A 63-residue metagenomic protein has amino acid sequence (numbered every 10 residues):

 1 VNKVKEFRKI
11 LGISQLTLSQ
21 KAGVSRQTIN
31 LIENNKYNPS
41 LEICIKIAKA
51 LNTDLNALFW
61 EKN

Functional and structural regions predicted by a protein language model:
N2-K21: Short basic helix-loop element that most often maps to the first helix and adjoining turn of HTH DNA-binding modules
V4, L18-S19, I29-I32, L58: Conserved hydrophobic/aromatic packing and binding residues within compact polymer-binding modules
I10, K49, F59-N63: Short, charged recognition helix plus adjacent turn of helix-turn-helix-like nucleic-acid-binding domains
G23-N38: Recognition helix of helix-turn-helix/homeodomain-like DNA-binding domains that insert into the DNA major groove
N34, T53, W60: Short, conserved catalytic or interaction motifs in soluble domains
E42-A57: DNA major-groove recognition helix of helix-turn-helix/homeodomain DNA-binding modules
